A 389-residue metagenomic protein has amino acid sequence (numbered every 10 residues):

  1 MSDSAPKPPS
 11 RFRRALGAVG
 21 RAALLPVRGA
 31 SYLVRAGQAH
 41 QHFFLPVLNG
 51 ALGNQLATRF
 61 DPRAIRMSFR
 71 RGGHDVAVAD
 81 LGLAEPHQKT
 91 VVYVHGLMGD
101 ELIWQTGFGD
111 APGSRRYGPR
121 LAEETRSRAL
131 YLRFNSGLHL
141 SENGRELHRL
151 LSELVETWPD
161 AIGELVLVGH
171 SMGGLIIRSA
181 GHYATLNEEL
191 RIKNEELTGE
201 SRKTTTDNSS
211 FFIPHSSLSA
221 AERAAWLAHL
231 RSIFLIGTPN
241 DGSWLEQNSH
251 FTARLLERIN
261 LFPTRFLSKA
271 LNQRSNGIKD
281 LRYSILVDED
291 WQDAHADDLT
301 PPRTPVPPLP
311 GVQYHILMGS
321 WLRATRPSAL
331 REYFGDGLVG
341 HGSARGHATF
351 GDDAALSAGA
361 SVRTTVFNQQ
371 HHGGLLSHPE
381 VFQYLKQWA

Functional and structural regions predicted by a protein language model:
M1-A111, Y117-R120, E124-L132, E142-G144 (+7 more regions): Flexible, membrane-associating and regulatory peripheral segments of lipid-active enzymes
P8-G53, H182-E188, K193-N194, G199 (+2 more regions): Helical cap/lid subdomain of alpha/beta-hydrolase-fold lipid enzymes that gates access to the catalytic pocket
G96, S171, G237: Catalytic nucleophile serine of serine hydrolases, specifically the conserved "nucleophile elbow" pentapeptide
R128-S136, F367-N368: Glycine- and acidic
L147-G163: Conserved acidic catalytic loop of the alpha/beta-hydrolase fold
L151, A180-G181: A conserved amphipathic alpha-helix that caps or lines the catalytic cleft of carbohydrate- and lipid-modifying enzymes
V168-G173, I177: Gly/Ala-rich beta-loop-alpha elbow adjacent to hydrolase catalytic centers
